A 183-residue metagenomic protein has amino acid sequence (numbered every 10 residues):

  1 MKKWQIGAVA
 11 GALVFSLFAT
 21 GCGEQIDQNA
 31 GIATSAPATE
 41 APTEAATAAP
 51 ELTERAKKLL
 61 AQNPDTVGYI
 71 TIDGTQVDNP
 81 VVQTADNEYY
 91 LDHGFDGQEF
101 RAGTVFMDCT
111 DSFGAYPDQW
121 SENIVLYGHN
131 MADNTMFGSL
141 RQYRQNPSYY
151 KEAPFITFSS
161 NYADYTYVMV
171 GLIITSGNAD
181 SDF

Functional and structural regions predicted by a protein language model:
M1-V9: Bacterial N-terminal signal peptides that target proteins for export
V9-A10, D118: N-terminal hydrophobic alpha-helix used for membrane targeting or insertion
F18-G21: C-terminal motif of bacterial Sec signal peptides marking the signal peptidase cleavage site
G23-F183: Solvent-exposed, non-transmembrane regions of membrane-associated and secreted proteins
